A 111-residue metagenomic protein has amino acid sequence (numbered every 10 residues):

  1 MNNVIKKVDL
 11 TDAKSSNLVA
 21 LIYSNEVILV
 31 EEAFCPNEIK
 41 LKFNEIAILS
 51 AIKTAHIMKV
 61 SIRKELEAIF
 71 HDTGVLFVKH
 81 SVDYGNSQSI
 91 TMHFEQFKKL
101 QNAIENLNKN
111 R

Functional and structural regions predicted by a protein language model:
M1-R111: Positively charged, low-complexity terminal tracts and the immediately adjacent first secondary-structure elements
